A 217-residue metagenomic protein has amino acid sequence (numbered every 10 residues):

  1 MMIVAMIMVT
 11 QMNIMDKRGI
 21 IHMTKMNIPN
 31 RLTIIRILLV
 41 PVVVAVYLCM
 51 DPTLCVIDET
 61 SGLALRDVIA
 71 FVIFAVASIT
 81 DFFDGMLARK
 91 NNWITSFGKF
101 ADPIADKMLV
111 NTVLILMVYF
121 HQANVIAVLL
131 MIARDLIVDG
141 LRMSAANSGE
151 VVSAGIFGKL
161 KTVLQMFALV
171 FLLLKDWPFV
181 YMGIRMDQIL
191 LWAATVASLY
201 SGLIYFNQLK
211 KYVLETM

Functional and structural regions predicted by a protein language model:
M2-M8: Low-complexity, simple-sequence tandem-repeat tracts enriched in small residues
I7, N13-M217: Alpha-helical transmembrane bundles and membrane-interface segments of multipass inner-membrane proteins
